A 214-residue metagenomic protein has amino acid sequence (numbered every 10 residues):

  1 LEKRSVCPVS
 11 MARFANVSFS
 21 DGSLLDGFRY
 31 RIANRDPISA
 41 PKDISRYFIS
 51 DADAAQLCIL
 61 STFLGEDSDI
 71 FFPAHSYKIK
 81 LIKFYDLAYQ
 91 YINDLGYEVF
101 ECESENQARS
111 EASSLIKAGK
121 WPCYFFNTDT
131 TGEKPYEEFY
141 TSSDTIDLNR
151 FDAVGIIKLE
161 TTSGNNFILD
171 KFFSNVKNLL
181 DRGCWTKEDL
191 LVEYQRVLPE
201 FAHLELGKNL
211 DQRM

Functional and structural regions predicted by a protein language model:
L1-M214: Strand-loop microenvironment adjacent to phosphate/nucleotide-handling motifs in alpha/beta enzyme folds
